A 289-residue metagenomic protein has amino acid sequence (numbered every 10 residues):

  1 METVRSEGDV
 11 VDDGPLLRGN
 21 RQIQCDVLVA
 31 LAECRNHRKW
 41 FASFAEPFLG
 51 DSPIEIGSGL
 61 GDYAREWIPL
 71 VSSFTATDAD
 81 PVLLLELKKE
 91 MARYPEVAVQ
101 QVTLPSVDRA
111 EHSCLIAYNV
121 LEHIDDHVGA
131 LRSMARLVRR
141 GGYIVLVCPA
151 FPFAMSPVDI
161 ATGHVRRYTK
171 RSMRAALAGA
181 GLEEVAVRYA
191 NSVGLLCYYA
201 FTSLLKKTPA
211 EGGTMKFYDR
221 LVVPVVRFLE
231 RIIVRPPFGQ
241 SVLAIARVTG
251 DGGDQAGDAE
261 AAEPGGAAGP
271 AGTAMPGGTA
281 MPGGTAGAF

Functional and structural regions predicted by a protein language model:
M1-Y118, G129-L131, K216, R235-V242 (+2 more regions): Conserved N-terminal segment of class I S-adenosyl-L-methionine
D62, A186-V223, F238-S241: Conserved catalytic loop of SAM-dependent methyltransferase domains
Y118-L121, V147: Residues lining the SAM
V128-Y143: A short glycine-rich, Lys/Arg-flanked "PGG" loop and its adjoining helix->strand segment in the class I
I144-R166, K170-A178: Short, glycine-/aromatic-enriched active-site segment of Class I SAM-dependent methyltransferases
R174-A190, L221-V223, V248-D251: A SAM-dependent methyltransferase catalytic signature shared across enzymes that methylate proteins
G257-G266, A271-G272, G277-G278, G283-G287: Small-residue-biased low-complexity repeat regions
